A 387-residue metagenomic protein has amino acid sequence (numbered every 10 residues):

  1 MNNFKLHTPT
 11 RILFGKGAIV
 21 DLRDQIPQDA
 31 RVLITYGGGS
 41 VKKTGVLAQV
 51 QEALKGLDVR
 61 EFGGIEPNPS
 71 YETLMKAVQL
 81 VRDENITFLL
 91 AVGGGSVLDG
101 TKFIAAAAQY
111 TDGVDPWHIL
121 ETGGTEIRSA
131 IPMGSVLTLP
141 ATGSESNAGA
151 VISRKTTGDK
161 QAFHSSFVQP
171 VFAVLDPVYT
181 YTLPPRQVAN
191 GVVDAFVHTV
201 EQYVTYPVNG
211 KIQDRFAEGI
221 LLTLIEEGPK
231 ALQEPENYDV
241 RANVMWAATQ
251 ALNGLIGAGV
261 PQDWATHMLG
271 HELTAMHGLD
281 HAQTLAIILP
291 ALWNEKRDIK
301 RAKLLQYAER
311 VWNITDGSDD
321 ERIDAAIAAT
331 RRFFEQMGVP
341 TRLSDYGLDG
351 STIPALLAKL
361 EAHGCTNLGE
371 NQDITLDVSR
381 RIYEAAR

Functional and structural regions predicted by a protein language model:
M1-F88, L343-S344: ATP/NTP phosphate-donor binding region
T10, V20, Y110-N209, Q306: A glycine/threonine-rich phosphate-anchoring loop and its flanking beta-alpha core in nucleotide/phosphate-binding
A77-V78, V97-T111, S146-N147: Short Gly/Thr/Asp-enriched flexible loops that form oxyanion-binding sites at enzyme active sites
I86-K102, T138-S144, M276-L279: Glycine/serine-rich anion-binding loops at beta->alpha junctions that coordinate negatively charged ligand groups
F167, V311-R387: C-terminal charged capping/lid subdomain of soluble metabolic enzymes
F196-V200, R241-L252, L289, T330 (+3 more regions): Short alpha-helical scaffolding segments that buttress acidic/His motifs in well-ordered protein cores
Q202, Y206-A329: Active-site segments that bind and position negatively charged phosphate/pyrophosphate groups
